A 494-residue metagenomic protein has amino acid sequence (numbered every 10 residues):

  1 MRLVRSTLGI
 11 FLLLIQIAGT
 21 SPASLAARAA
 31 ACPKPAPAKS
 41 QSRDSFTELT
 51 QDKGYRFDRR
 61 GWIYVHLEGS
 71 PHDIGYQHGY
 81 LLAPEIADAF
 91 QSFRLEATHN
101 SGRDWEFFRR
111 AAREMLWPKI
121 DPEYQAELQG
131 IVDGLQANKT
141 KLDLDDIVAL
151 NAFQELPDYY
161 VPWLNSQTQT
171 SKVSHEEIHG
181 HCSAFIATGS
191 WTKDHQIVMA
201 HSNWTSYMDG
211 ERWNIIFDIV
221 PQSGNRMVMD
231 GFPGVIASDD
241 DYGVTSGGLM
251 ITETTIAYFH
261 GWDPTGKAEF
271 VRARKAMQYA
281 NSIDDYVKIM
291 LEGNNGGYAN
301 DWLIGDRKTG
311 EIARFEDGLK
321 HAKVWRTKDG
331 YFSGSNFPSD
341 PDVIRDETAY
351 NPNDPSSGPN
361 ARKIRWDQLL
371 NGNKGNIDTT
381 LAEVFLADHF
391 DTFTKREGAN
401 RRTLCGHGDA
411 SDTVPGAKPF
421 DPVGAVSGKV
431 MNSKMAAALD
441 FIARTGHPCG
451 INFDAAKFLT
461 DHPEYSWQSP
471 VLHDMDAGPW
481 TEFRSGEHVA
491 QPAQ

Functional and structural regions predicted by a protein language model:
M1-S6: Positively charged n-region of N-terminal signal peptides that target proteins for export
T7-G19: Bacterial N-terminal signal peptides
L25-D284, L291-G297, L303-R326, P355-Q494: N-terminal mature-domain region immediately after signal-peptide cleavage in secreted/organellar precursors
E311-N353: Extended amphipathic alpha-helical segments with heptad-repeat/coiled-coil character used for oligomerization, fusion
